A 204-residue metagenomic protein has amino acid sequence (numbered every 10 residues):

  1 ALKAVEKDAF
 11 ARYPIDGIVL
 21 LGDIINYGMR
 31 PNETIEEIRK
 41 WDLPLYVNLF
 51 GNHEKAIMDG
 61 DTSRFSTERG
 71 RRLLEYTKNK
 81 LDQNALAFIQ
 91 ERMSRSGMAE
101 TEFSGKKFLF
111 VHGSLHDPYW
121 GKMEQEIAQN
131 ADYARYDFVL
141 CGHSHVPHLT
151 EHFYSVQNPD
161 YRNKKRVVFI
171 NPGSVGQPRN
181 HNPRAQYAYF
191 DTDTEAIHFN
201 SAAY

Functional and structural regions predicted by a protein language model:
A1, N26-M29, H53-M58, H116-P118 (+2 more regions): Active-site environment of divalent metal-dependent phosphoester hydrolases
A1-L86, Q90: Core catalytic region of metal-dependent phosphoesterases/phosphodiesterases, especially metallo-beta-lactamase-like
A9-I15, W41-D42, T101-S104, D132-R135 (+1 more regions): Glycine-rich phosphate-binding loop signature in dinucleotide/nucleotide-binding domains
I18-D23, V47-N52, V111, F138-P147 (+1 more regions): Active-site neighborhood of phospho(di)ester-bond hydrolases with catalytic His/Asp-centered motifs
F65-R72, F103-A134: Active-site-proximal segments of metal-dependent phosphoesterases and phosphodiesterases across multiple
A99-L109, N163-V168: Beta-strand-turn-beta hairpins that frame and shape the catalytic cleft of phosphate-ester-processing enzymes
E124-P159, K165-I170: Anionic-ligand binding region
Y154-Y204: Acidic, His/Gly-rich catalytic cores of divalent-metal-dependent hydrolytic chemistry
